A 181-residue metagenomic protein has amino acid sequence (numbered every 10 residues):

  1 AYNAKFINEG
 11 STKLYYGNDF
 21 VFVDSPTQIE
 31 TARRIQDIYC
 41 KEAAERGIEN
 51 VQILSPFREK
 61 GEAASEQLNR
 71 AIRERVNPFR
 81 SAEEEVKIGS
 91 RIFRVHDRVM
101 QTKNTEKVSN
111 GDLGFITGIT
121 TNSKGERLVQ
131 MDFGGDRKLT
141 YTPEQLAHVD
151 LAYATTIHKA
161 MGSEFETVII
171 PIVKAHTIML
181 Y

Functional and structural regions predicted by a protein language model:
A1-K107, T117-T121: Conserved helicase motor core of P-loop NTPases
S55, D112-Y181: C-terminal accessory regions
